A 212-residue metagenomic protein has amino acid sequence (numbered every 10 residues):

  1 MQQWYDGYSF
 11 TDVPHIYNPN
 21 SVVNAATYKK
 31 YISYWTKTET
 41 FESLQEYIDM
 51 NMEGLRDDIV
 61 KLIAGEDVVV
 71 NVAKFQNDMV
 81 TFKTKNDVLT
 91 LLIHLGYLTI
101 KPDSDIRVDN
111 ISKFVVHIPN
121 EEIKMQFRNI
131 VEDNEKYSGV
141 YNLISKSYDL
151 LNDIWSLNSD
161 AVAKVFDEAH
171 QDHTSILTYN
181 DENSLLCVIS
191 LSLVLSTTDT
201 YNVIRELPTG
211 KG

Functional and structural regions predicted by a protein language model:
M1-A25: Amphipathic alpha-helical segments of the small helical/lid subdomains adjacent to P-loop NTPase cores
Y17-G212: Extended alpha-helical interface modules used as scaffolds for assembling large macromolecular complexes
